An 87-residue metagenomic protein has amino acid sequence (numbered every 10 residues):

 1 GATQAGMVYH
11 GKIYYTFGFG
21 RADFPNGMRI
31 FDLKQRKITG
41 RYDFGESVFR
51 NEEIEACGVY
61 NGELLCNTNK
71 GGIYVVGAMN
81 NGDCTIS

Functional and structural regions predicted by a protein language model:
G1, I38-G45, I86-S87: Beta-propeller fold detector
G1-L33, K37: Loop/turn-rich, solvent-exposed surfaces of beta-rich toroidal or solenoidal domains
G1-M7, F49-Y60: Repeated scaffold domains used in trafficking and secretory/extracellular systems, primarily beta-propellers
K12-Y15, G62-C66: Entry beta-strands of beta-propeller and related beta-repeat scaffolds
G18, Y42-E52, N69: Acidic carboxylate-rich catalytic motifs and surrounding loops in phosphoryl-/glycosyl-chemistry enzymes
A22-F31, G71-T85: Structural motif
A56, E63-K70: Short, exposed beta-strand-loop hairpins at the edges of beta-sheets in extracellular/periplasmic proteins
